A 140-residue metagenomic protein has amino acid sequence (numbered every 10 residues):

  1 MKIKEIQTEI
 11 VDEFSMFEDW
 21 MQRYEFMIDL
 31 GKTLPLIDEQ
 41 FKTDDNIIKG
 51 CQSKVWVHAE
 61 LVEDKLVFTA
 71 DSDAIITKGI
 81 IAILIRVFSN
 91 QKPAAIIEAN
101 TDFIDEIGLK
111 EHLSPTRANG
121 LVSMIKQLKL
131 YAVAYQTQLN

Functional and structural regions predicted by a protein language model:
I3-K54, L61-K65, D102-N140: N-terminal intrinsically disordered, cationic/polar leader segments that include organellar targeting peptides
K65-V67, I83: Short, local alpha-helical segments
S72-A74: A short interface-forming secondary-structure element
T77-G79: Short Cys/His-based metal-binding microdomains
I81-Q91: Alpha-helical support elements that line or immediately flank enzyme active sites and cofactor-binding pockets
N90-I107: Glycine-rich phosphate/pyrophosphate-binding loops and their adjacent beta-strand/loop elements at enzyme active sites
